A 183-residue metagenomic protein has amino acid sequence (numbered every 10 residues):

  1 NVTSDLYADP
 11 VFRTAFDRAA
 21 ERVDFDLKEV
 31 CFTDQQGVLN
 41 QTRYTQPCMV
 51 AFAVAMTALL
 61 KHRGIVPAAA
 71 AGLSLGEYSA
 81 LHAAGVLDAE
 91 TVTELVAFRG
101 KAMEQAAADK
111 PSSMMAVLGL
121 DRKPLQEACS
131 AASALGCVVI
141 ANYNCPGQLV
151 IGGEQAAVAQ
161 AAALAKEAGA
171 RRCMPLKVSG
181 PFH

Functional and structural regions predicted by a protein language model:
N1-A71, I151: Helix-rich "cap/lid" substructures immediately adjacent to catalytic or cofactor-binding pockets
T14, C48, S74-L75, L87 (+1 more regions): An amphipathic alpha-helix/helix-turn recognition signal
E21-F25, Q35, A83-F182: Alpha/beta catalytic cores of group-transfer enzymes, especially the acyltransferase/condensing modules of polyketide
V38, Y78-S79, H183: Short secondary-structure boundary/hinge segments and terminal tails
M49, M56, A80-H82, A102: Hydrophobic side chains within alpha-helical segments
A53, A68-G76, A80, D88: Gly/Ala-rich beta-loop-alpha elbow adjacent to hydrolase catalytic centers
